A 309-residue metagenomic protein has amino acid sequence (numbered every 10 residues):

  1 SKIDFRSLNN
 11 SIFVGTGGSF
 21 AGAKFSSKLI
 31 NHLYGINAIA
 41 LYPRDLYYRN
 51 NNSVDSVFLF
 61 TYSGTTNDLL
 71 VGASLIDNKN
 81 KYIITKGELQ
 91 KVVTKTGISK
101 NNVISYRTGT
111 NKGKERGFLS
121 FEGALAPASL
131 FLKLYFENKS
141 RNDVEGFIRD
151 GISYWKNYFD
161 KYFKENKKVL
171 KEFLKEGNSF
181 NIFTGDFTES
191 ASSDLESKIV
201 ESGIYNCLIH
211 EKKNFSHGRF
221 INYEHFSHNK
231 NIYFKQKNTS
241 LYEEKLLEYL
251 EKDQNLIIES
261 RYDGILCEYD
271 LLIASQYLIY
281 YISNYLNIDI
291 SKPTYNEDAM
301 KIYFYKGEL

Functional and structural regions predicted by a protein language model:
S1-N9, R107-K212, S216-F220, E224-S227 (+1 more regions): Active-site phosphate/pyrophosphate-binding segments
I3-I148, I152, F226-R261: Glycine-rich phosphate-binding loops that contact phosphosugars or nucleotide phosphates
K28-H32, S74, S197, E201 (+2 more regions): Short, well-ordered alpha-helices that flank and scaffold nucleotide-derived cofactor binding pockets
L46, L89, N214-F215, D298: Positions that flank functional sites
K95, A191-L195, Y277: A short secondary-structure junction signal
K230-N231, K235-N238, L246-L309: Phosphate-moiety recognition in structured ligand-binding domains
